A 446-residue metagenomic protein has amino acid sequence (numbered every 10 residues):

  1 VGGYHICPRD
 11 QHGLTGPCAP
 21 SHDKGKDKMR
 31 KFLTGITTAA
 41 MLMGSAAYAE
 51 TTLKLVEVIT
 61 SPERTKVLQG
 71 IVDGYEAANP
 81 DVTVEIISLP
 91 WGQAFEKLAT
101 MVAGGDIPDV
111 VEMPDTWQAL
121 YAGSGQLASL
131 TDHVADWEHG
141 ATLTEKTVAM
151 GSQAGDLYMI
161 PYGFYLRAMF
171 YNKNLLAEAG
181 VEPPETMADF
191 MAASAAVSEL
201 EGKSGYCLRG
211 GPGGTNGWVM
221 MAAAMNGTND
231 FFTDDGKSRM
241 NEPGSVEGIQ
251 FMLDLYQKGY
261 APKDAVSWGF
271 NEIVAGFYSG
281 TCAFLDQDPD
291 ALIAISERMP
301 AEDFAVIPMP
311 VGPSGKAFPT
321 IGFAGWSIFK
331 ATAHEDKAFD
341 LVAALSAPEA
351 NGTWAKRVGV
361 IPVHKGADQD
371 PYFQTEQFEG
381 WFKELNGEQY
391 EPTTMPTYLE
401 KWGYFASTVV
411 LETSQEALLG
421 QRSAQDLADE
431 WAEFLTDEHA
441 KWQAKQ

Functional and structural regions predicted by a protein language model:
E50-P62, V82-I87, D109-V110, Y158 (+2 more regions): Short, well-ordered beta-strand elements
T52, T83, A177, E391-Q446: Conserved C-terminal helix/tail region of periplasmic/extracytoplasmic solute-binding proteins
L53-G70, L89, Y165, G213-G214 (+1 more regions): Extracytoplasmic "Venus flytrap"
G70, G74-L143, S152, N174 (+8 more regions): Extracytoplasmic "Venus flytrap"/periplasmic binding protein-like
D115-A168, E182, M191, E199 (+8 more regions): Hinge/lid segment of periplasmic solute-binding proteins
A119, D288-A301, G312-E412, A440-Q446: C-terminal lobe and pocket-closing loops of periplasmic/extracytoplasmic Venus-flytrap solute-binding proteins
A128-L143, G210-G213, G227-E247, S296-M299 (+4 more regions): Short, solvent-exposed loop/beta-turn-alpha elements that line the ligand-binding surface or hinge of extracytoplasmic
S194-A196, K237-A265: Glycine-centered hinge/linker elements that transmit conformational signals in sensory and ligand-binding systems
